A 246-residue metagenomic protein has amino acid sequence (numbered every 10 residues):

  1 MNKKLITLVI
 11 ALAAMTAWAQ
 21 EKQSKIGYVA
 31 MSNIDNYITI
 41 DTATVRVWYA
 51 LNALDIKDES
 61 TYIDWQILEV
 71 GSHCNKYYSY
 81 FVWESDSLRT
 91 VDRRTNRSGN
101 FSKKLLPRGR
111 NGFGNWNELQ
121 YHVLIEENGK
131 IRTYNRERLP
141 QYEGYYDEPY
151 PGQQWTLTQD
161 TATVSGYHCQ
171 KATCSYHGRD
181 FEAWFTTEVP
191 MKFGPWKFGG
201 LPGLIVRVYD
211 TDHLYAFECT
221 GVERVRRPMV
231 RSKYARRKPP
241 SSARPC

Functional and structural regions predicted by a protein language model:
M1-Y28: Bacterial Sec-dependent N-terminal signal peptides
E21-C246: Extended soluble regions of mature proteins
